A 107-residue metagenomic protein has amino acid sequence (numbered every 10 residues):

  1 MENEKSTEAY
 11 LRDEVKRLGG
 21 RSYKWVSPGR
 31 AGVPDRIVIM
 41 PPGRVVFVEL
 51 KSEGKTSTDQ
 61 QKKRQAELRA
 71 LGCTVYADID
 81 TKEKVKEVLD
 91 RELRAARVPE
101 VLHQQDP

Functional and structural regions predicted by a protein language model:
M1-P107: Catalytic phosphate/metal-binding cores of nucleic-acid and nucleotide-processing enzymes, i.e., regions that mediate
